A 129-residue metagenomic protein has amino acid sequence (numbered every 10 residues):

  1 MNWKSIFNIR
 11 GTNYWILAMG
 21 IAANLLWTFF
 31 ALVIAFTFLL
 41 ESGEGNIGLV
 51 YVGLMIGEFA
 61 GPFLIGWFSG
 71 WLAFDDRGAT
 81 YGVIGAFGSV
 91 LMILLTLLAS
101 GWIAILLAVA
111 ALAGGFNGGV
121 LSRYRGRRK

Functional and structural regions predicted by a protein language model:
M1-L26: Cytosolic juxtamembrane helix and N-cap/initiation of the first transmembrane helix
Y14-I21, V52-I56, A79-V83, I105-V109: Hydrophobic alpha-helical transmembrane segments
W15-M19, V109-K129: Membrane-water interface at the C-terminal end of transmembrane alpha helices
A23-A60: Hydrophobic transmembrane helix segments
N24-F29, F87-T96: Aromatic-anchored segments of alpha-helical transmembrane domains
I34-G43, L72-R77, Y81, A99-S100 (+1 more regions): Membrane-interfacial segments
G61-V90: Loop-to-transmembrane helix junctions at the membrane interface
V90-A108: Membrane-helix boundary connector in multi-pass membrane proteins
